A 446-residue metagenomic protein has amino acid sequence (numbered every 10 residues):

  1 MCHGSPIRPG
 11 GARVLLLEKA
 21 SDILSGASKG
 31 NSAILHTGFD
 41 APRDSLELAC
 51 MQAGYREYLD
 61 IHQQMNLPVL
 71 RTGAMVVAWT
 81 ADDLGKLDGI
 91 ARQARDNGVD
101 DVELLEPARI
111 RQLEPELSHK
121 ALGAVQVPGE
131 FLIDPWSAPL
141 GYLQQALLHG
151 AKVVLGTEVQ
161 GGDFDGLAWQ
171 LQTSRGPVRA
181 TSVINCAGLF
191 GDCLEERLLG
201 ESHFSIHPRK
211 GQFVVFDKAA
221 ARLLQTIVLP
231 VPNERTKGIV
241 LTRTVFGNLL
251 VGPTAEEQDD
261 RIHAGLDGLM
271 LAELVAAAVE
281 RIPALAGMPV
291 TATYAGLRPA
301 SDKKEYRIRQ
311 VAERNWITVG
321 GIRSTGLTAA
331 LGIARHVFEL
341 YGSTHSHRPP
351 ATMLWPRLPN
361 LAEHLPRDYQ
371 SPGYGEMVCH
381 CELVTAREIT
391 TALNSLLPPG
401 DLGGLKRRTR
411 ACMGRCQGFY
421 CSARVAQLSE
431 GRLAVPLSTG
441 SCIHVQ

Functional and structural regions predicted by a protein language model:
G4, R8, Q145: Gly/Ala-rich phosphate-binding loop of Rossmann-like dinucleotide-binding domains, activating on the conserved
R8-G30: Glycine-rich FAD pyrophosphate-binding loop
A33-L113, G238-I239: Dinucleotide-binding Rossmann-like beta1-alpha1 core, especially the glycine-rich loop that anchors the ADP
P42, E47-Q52, V77-L87, V125-Q144 (+3 more regions): Short beta-strand to alpha-helix junction loop
V125-S182, F190-C193: Helical element adjacent to the flavin cofactor pocket in flavoenzyme catalytic cores
G162-L167, L171-G252, E256-D267, A276: Flavin-dependent oxidoreductases
T236, V245-F246, R261-M377, C381-L397 (+3 more regions): C-terminal catalytic lobe of FAD-dependent flavoproteins
I262, T385-L396, F419-L437: Iron-sulfur (Fe-S) cluster-binding segments and ferredoxin-like electron-carrier domains, especially [2Fe-2S]
